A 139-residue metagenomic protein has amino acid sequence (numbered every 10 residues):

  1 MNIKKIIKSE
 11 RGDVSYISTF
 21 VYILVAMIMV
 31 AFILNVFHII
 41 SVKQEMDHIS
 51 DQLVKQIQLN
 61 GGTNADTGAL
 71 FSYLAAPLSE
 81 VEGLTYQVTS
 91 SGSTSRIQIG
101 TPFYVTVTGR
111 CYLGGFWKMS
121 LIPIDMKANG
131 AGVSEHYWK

Functional and structural regions predicted by a protein language model:
N2-F71: Alpha-helical assembly-interface signal, strongest on the long, hydrophobic N-terminal helix that forms
D51-K55, L59-K139: Short, conserved structural patches
